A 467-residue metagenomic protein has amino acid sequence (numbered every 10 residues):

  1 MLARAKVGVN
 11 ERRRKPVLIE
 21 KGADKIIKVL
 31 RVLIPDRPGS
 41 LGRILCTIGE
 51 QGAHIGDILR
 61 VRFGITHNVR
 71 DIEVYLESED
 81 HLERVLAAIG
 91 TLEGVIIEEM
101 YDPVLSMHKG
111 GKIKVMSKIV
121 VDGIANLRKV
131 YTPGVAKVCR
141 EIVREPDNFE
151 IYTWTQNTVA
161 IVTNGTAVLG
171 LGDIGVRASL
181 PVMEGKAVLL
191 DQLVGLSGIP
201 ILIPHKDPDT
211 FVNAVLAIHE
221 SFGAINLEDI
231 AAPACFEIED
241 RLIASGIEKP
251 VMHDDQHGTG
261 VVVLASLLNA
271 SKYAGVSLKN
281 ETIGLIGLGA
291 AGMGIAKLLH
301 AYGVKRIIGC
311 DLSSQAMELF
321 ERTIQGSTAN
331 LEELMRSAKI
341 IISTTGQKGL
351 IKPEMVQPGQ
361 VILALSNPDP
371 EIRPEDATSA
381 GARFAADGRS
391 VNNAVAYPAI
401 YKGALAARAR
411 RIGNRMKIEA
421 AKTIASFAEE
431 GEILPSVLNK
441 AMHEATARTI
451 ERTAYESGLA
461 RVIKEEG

Functional and structural regions predicted by a protein language model:
L2-K109: A conserved regulatory-domain signal marking ACT and ACT-like small-molecule sensing domains and adjacent regulatory
I27, E73-L76, D80, V130 (+5 more regions): NAD(P)-dependent Rossmann-like dehydrogenase/reductase catalytic/cofactor-binding core
I97-E281, Y401, S457-L459: Glycine/serine-rich phosphate-binding loop and adjoining beta1-alpha1 elements at the start of nucleotide-handling
I97-M100, N226-D229, V251-D254, G309-C310 (+4 more regions): General beta-strand structural signal in soluble alpha/beta enzymes
L169, V176-V194, G246, H257-G346: Glycine-rich phosphate/diphosphate-binding loop of Rossmann-like nucleotide-binding domains
D254, S366, E371-E466: Adenosine-phosphate binding glycine-rich loop
I324-A385: Rossmann-like adenosine-cofactor binding region
